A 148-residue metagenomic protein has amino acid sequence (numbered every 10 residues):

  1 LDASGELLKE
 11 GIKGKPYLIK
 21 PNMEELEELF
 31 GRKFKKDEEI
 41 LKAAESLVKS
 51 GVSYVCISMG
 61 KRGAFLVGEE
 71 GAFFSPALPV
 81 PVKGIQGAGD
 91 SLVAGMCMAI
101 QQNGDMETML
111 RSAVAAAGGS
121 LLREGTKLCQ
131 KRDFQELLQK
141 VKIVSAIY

Functional and structural regions predicted by a protein language model:
L1-E39: Conserved beta-alpha-beta core of the PfkB/ribokinase-like small-molecule kinase fold
K9-E10, D37-Y148: Conserved phosphate-binding/catalytic region of the ribokinase-like
